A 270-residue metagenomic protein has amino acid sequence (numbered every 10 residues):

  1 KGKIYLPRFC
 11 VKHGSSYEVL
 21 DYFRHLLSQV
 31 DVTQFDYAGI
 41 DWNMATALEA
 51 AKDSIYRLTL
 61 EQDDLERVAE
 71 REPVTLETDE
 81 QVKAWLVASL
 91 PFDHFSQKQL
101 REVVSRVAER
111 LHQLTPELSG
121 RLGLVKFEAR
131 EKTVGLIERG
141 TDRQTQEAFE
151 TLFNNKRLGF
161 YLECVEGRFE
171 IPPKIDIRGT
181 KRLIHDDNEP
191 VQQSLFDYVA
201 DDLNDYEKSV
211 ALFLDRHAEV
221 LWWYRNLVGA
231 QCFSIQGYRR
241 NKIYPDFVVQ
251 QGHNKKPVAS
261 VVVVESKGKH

Functional and structural regions predicted by a protein language model:
K1-Y244, Q250-H270: Intrinsically disordered, low-complexity, repeat-rich regions that form long N- or C-terminal tails or large
